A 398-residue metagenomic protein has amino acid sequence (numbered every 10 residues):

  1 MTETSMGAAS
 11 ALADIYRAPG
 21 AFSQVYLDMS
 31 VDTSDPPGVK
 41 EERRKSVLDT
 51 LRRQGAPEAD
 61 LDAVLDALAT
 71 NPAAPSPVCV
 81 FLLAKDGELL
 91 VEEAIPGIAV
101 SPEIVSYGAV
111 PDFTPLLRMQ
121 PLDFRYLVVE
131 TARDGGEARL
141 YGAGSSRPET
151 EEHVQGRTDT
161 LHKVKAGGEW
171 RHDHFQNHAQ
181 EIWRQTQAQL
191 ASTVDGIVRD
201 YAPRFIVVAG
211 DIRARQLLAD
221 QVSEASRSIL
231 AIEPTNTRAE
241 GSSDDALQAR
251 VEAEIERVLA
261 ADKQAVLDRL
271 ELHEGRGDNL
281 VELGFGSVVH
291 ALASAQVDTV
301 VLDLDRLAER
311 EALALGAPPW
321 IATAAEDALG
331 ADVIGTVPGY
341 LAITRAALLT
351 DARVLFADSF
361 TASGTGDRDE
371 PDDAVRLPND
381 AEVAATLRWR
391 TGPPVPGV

Functional and structural regions predicted by a protein language model:
M1-V398: Terminal alpha-helical anchor/extension segments at protein ends
